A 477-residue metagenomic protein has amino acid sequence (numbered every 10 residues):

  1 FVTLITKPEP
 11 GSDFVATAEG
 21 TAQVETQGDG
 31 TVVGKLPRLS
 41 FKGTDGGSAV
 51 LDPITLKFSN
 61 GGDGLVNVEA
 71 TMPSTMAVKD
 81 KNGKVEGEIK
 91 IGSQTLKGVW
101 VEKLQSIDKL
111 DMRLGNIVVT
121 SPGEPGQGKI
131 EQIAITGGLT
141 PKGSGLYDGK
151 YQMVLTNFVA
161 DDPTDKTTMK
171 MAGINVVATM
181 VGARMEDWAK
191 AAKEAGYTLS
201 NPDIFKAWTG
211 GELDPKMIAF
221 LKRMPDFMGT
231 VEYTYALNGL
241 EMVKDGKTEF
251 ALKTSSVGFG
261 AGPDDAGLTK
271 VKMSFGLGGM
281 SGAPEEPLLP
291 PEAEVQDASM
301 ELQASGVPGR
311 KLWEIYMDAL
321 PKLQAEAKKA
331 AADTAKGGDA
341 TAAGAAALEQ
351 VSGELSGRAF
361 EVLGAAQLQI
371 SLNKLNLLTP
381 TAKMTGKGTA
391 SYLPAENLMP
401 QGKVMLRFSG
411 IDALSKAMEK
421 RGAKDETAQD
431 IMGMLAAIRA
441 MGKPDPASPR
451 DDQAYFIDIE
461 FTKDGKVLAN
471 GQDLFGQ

Functional and structural regions predicted by a protein language model:
F1-Q477: Glycine-rich, small/hydroxylated-residue low-complexity segments
